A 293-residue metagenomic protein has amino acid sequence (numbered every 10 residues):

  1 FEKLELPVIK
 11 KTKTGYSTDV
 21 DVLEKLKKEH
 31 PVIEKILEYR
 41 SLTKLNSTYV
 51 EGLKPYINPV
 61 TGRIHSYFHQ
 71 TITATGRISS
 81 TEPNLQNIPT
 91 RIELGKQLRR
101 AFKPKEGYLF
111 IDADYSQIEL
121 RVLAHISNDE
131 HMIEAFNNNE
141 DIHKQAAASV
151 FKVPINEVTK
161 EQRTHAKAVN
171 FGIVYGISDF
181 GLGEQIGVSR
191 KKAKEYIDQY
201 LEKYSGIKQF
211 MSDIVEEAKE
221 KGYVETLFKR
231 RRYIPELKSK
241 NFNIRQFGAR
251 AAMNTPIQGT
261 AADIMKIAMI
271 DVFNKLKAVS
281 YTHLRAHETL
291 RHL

Functional and structural regions predicted by a protein language model:
F1-E93, K103, L109, S116-E119 (+7 more regions): Conserved "right-hand" nucleotidyltransferase catalytic core of DNA-directed polymerases
P7, H65, T71-T73, A148-V279: Conserved catalytic core of nucleic-acid polymerases
Q70, R100-K103, A113, I257 (+1 more regions): Replace "in large, NTP-powered and nucleic-acid-processing enzymes" with "in large, NTP-powered factors and other
E119, N139, H143, A261: Hydrophobic (often cysteine-bearing) scaffold residues that line and stabilize catalytic clefts of nucleotide/cofactor
E119-N128: Short active-site loop/helix that positions an aromatic residue
E130-F136, P154-V158: Short, polar/flexible loop-turn hinges at active-site or ligand-entry regions and domain interfaces
E134-I142, S149: A short, basic-hydrophobic beta/loop patch
T282-H292: Conserved small/polar residues in nucleotide/adenosyl-binding loops
